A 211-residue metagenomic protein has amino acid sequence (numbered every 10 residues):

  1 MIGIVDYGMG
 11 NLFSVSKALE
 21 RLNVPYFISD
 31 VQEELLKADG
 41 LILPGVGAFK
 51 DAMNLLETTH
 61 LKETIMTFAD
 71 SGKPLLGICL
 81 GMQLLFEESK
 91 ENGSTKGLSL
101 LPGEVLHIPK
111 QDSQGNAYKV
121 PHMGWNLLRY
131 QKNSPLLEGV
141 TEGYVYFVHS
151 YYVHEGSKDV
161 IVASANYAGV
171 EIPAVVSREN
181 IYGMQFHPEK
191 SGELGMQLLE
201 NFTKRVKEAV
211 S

Functional and structural regions predicted by a protein language model:
I2-N23, E189: N-terminal beta1-alpha1 ligand-phosphate binding loop
P25, G40, P74-L76: Structural signature of beta-strand start/N-cap positions in the alpha/beta core of ABC transporter nucleotide-binding
Y26-K37: Short acidic low-complexity segments
F49-H122: Cysteine-nucleophile active-site neighborhood
K90-A168: Pocket-forming structural segment of enzyme catalytic cores
E142, S177-I181: Beta-strand-turn-beta hairpins that frame and shape the catalytic cleft of phosphate-ester-processing enzymes
V170-S177: Short, surface-exposed beta-strand/loop micro-motifs that present aromatic residues
M184-S211: Acyltransferase
